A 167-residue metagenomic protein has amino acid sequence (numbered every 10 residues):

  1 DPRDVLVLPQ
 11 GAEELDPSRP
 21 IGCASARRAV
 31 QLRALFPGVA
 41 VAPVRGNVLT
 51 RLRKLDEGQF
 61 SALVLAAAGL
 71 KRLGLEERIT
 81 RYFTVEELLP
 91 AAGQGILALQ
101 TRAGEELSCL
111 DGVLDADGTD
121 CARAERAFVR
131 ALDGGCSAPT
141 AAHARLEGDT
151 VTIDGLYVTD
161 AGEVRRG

Functional and structural regions predicted by a protein language model:
D1-G38: A conserved helix-loop-strand patch within extracytoplasmic ligand-binding domains of the periplasmic binding
A34-G167: Small-molecule-sensing regulatory modules
